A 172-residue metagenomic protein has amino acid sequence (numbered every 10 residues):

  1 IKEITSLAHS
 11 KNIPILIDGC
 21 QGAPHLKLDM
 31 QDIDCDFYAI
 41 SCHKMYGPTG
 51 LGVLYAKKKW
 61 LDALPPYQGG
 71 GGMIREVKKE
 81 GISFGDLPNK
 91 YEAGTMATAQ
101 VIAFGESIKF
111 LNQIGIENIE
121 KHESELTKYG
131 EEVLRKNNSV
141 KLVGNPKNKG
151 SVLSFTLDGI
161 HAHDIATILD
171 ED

Functional and structural regions predicted by a protein language model:
I1-D172: Pyridoxal 5′-phosphate
